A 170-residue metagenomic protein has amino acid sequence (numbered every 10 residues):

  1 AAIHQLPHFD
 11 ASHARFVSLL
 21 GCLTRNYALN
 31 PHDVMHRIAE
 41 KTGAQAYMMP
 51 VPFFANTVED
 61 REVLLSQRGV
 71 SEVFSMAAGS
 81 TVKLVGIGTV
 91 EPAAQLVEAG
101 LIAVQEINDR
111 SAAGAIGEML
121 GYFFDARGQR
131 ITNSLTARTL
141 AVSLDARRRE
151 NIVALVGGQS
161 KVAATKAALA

Functional and structural regions predicted by a protein language model:
A1-A14, C22-P31: HTH-adjacent hinge/linker in prokaryotic transcriptional regulators
H13-R15, M49-P50: Residue-level recognition of the N-termini of beta-strands and the immediately preceding loop/turn
L19: Active-site-adjacent alpha/beta core region of enzyme catalytic domains
C22-A170: Conserved phosphate- and dinucleotide-binding cores of soluble alpha/beta proteins, encompassing both enzyme active
